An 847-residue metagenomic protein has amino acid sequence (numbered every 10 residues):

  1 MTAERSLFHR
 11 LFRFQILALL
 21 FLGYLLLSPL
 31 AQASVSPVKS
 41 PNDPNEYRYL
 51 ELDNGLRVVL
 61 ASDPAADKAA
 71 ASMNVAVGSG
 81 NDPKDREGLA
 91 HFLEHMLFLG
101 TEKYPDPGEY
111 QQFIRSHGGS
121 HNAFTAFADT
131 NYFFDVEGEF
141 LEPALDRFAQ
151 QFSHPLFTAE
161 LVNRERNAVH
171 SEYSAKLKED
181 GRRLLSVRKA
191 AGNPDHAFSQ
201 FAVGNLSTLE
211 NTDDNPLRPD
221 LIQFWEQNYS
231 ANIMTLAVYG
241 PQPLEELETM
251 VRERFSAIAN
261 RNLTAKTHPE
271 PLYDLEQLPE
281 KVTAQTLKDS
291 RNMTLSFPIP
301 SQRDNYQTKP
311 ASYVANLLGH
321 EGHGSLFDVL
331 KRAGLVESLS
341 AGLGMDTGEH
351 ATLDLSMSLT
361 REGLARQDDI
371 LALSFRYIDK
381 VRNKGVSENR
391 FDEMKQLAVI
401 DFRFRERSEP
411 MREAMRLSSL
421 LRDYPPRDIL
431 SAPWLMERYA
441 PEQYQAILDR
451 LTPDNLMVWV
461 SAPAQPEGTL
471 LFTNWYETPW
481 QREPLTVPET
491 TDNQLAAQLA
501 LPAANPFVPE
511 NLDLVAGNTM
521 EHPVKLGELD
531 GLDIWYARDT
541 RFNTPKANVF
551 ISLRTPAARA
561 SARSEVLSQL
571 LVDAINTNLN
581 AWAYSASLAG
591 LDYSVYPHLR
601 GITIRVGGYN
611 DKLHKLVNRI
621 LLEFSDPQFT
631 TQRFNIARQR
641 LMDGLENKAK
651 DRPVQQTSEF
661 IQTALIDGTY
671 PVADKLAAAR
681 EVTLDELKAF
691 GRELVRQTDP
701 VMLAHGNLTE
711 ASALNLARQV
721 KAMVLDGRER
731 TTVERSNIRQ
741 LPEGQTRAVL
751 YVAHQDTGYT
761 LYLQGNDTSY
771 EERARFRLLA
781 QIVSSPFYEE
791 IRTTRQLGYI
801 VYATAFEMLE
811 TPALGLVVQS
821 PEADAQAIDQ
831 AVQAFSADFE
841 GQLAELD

Functional and structural regions predicted by a protein language model:
M1-F12: N-terminal secretory signal peptides that target proteins for export/translocation
Q15-P29: Bacterial N-terminal signal peptides
A31-A33: Boundary at the C-terminal end of the N-terminal hydrophobic targeting segment
V59-A61, A66-D82, G88-A90, P107-Q151 (+11 more regions): M16 family metallopeptidases and their MPP-like homologs
R166, G181, R218-E253, L684-V720: Non-catalytic, conformational "gating/processing" segments within enzyme and secreted inhibitor domains
R166, H170, D180-K189, N193 (+7 more regions): Hydrophobic, small-residue-rich alpha-helical packing segments that form membrane-like cores
S174, T264-S325, M411-A432, A462 (+3 more regions): His/Glu-based metal-binding/catalytic segments typifying zinc-dependent metallopeptidases
E248-T264, L716-T731: Glycine-centered hinge/linker elements that transmit conformational signals in sensory and ligand-binding systems
